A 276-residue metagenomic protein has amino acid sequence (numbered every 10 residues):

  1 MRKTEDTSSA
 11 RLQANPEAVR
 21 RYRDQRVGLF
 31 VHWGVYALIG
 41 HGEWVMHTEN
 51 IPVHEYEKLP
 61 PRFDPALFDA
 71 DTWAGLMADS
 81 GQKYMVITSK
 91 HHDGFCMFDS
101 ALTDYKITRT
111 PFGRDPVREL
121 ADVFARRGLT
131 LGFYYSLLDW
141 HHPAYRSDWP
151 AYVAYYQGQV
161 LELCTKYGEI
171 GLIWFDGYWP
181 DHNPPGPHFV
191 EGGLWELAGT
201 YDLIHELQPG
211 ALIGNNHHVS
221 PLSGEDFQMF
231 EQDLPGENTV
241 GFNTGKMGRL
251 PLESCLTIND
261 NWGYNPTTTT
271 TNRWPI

Functional and structural regions predicted by a protein language model:
M1-I276: Mature catalytic domains of secreted/periplasmic carbohydrate-active enzymes
